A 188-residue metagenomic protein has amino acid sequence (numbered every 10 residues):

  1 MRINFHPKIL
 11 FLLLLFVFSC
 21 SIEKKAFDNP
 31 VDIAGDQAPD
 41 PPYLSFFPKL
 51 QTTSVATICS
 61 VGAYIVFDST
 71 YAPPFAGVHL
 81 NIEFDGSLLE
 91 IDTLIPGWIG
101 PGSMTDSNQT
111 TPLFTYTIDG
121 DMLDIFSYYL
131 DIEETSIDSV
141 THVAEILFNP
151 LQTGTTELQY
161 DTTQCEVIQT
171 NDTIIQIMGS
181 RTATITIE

Functional and structural regions predicted by a protein language model:
M1-S19: Sec-dependent bacterial lipoprotein signal peptides
C20-E188: Acidic, low-complexity intrinsically disordered segments
